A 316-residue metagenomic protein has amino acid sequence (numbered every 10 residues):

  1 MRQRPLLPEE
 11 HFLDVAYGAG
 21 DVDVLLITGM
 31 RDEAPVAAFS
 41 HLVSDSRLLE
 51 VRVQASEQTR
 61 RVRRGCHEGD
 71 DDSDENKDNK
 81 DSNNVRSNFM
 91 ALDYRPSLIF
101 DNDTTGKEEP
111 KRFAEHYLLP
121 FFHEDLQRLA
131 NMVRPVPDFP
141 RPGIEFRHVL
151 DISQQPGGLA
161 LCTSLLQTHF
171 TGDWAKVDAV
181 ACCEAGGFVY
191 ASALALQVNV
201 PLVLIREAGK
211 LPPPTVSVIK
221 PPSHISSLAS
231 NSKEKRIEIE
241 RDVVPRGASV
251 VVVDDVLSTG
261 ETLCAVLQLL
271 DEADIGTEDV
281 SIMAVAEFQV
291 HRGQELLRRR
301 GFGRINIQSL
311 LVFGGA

Functional and structural regions predicted by a protein language model:
M1-V43, G186: Glycine-rich phosphate-binding loop used to anchor ATP phosphates in small-molecule kinases, encompassing both
L6-L7, G20, E33-A38, L49 (+3 more regions): Small-molecule kinase domains that catalyze NTP-dependent phosphoryl transfer to phosphate-bearing small molecules
E9, A16-A19, D23, E108-A316: PRPP-associated nucleotide enzymes
I27, V53, V253-D254: Active-site flanking residues adjacent to catalytic metal/cofactor-binding acidic residues
G29, A55, D103, E184 (+1 more regions): Residues that line or immediately flank small-molecule/substrate-binding pockets and catalytic motifs
A38, L42, A91-L92, A193-L194 (+1 more regions): Hydrophobic/aromatic ligand-binding patch that stacks against planar heteroaromatic rings of cofactors or nucleotides
L42-S46, Y94-R95, V198, R300-G303: Short, structured coil segments at secondary-structure junctions
S46-L48, P96, K176-V177, D279: Local beta-strand N-terminus motif with an aromatic residue
